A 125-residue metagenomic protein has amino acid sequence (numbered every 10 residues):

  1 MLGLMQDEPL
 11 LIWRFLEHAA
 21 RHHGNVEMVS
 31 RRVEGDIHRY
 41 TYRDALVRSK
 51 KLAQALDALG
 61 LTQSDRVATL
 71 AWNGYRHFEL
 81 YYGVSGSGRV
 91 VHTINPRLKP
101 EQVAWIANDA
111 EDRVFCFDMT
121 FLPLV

Functional and structural regions predicted by a protein language model:
M1-Q6: A detector for short, charged/polar N-terminal pre-domain segments
D7-V29, V47: A short N-terminal helical cap/helix-turn-helix that marks the beginning of AMP-binding/adenylate-forming
E8, H18, H38-R39, R89: Ligand-binding pocket scaffold of soluble enzyme catalytic domains
L10, R43-V47, R97, C116-M119: Conserved phosphate-coordination/catalytic loops
F15, L59, G86-V125: Structural core segment of the AMP-binding/adenylate-forming
R21, D57, S85: Short polybasic/polar patches that bind polyanions
M28-Y82, K99-A104, N108: Conserved AMP-binding/adenylate-forming core of the ANL superfamily
